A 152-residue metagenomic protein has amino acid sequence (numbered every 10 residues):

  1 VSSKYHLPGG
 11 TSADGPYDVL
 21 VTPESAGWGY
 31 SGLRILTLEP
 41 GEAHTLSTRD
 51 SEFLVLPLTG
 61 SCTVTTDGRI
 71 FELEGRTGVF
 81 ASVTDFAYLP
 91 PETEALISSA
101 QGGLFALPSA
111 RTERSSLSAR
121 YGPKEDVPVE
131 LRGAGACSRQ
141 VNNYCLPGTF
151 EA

Functional and structural regions predicted by a protein language model:
S3-H6: Long, compositionally biased, intrinsically disordered regions
T11-T45, E52, R132-A152: A short glycine-rich, His/Asp/Glu-containing loop-to-beta-strand
L38-P40, P57, L89: Hydrophobic residues in beta-strands and at strand termini
L46, V64-T65, L89, I97: A generic structural signal for residues embedded in beta-strands
R49-I70: Glycine- and acidic-residue-biased ligand/ion/polar-headgroup-sensing regions
I70-T84, P90-T93, R120-V127, Q140-V141: Short acidic (Asp/Glu) patches
G78-S116: Ligand-binding loop in jelly-roll beta-barrel domains
G102-A152: Surface-exposed beta-loop interaction hotspot
